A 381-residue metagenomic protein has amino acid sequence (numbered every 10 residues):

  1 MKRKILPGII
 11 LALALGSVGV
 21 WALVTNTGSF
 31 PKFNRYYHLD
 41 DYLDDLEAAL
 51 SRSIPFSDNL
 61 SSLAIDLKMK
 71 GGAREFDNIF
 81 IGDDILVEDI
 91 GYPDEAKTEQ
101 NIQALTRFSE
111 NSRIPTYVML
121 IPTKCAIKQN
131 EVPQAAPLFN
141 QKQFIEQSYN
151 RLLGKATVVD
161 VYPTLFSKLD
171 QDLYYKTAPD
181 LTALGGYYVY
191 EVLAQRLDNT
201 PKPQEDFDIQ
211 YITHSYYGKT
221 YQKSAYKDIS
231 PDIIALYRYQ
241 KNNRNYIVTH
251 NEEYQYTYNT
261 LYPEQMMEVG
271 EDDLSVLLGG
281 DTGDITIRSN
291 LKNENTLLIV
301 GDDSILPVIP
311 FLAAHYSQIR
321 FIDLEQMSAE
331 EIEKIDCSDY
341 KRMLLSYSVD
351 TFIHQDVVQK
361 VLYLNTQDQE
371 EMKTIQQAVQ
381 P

Functional and structural regions predicted by a protein language model:
M1-P381: Extracellular glycan-modifying ectodomains
